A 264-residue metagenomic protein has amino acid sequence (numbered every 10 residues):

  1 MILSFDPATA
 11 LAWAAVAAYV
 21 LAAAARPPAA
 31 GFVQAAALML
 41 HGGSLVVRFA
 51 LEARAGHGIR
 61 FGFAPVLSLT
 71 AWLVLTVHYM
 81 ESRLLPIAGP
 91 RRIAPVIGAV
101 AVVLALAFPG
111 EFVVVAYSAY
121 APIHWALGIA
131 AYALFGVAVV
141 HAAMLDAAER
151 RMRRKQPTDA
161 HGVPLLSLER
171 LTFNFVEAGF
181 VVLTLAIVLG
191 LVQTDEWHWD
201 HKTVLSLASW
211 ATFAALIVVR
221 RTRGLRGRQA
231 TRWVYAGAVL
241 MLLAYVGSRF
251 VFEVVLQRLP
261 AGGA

Functional and structural regions predicted by a protein language model:
M1-A18, A131-F135: Hydrophobic transmembrane alpha-helical segments in integral membrane proteins
A30-L38, G62-P65, A88-A99, A230-A236: Cytoplasmic-side transmembrane-helix entry/capping segments in multi-pass membrane proteins
H41-I93, V192-L207: Membrane-interface helix-loop-helix modules in multi-pass inner-membrane proteins
H78-A130: Hydrophobic alpha-helical segments and helix pairs
R151-V192: A mid-sequence, solvent-exposed acidic-amphipathic segment
I187-G190, W210-L225: Transmembrane alpha-helical segments of integral membrane proteins
V219-L240: Interfacial loop-to-transmembrane junctions
L243-A264: Juxtamembrane boundary at the C-terminal end of a transmembrane helix
